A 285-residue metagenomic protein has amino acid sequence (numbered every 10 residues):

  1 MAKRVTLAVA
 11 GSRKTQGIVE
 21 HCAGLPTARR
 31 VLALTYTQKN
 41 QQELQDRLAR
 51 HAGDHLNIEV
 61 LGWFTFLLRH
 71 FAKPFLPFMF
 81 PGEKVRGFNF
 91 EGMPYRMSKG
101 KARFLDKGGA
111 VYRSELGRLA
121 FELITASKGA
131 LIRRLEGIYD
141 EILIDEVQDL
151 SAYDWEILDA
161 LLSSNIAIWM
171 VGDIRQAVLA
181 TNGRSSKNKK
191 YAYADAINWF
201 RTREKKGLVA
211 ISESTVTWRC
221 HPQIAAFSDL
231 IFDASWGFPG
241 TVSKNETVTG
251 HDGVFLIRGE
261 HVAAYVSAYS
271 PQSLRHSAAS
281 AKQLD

Functional and structural regions predicted by a protein language model:
M1-K73: P-loop NTPase Walker
A2-A8, P77-L143, A152-Y153, I157 (+3 more regions): Accessory N-terminal region flanking or inserted into the helicase ATPase core in nucleic-acid motor proteins
G17-H21, R47, Y153-L161, Y265-Y269 (+1 more regions): A short acidic, amphipathic alpha-helical/loop segment
T27-R30, L56, S164-I166, K205-I211: Short glycine-/polar-rich loops that comprise or flank the Walker A/P-loop and associated switch/sensor motifs
I58, E141-I144, W169: Hydrophobic "anchor" residues on beta-strands that sit immediately upstream of conserved functional sites
Q148-N198: Signature of the SF2 helicase/ATPase Hel1-core->accessory helical subdomain module
L179-A180, R184-Y191, D195-T241: Conserved coupling/interface region of RecA-like P-loop/ASCE motor cores
T247-D285: Conserved helicase/translocase motor-coupling segment
